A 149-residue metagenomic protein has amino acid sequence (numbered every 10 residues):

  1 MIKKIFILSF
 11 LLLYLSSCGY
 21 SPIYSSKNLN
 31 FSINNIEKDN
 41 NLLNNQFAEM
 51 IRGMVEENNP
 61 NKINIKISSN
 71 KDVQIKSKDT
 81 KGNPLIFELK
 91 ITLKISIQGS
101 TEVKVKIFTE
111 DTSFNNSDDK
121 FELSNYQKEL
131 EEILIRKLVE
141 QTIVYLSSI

Functional and structural regions predicted by a protein language model:
K3-L11: Sec-dependent signal peptide recognition, specifically the positively charged N-region followed immediately by
L12-N34: Bacterial Sec signal peptide processing site at the extreme N-terminus
S21-I23, I36, N70, D111-S113: Generic beta-structure capping elements
N28-A48: Post-signal peptide N-terminal segment of mature Sec-exported envelope proteins
K38, V105-K106: Intrinsically disordered, low-complexity linear regions
N41-V73: Post-signal-peptide N-terminal segment of Sec-exported extracytoplasmic proteins
A48-E49, K66-V105, T112-K128, E140: Surface-exposed short loop/turn segments
L123-I149: C-terminal partner/receptor-binding element of secreted or periplasmic proteins
